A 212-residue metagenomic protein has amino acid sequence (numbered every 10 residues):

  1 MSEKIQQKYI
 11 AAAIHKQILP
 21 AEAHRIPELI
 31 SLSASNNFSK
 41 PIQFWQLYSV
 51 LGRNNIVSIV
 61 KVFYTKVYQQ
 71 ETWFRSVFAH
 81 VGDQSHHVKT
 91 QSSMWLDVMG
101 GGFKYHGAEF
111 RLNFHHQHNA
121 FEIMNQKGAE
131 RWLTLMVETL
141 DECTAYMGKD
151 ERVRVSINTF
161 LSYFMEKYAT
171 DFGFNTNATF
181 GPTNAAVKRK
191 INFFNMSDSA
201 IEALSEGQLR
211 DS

Functional and structural regions predicted by a protein language model:
S2-S212: Core of compact, soluble alpha-helical bundle domains
